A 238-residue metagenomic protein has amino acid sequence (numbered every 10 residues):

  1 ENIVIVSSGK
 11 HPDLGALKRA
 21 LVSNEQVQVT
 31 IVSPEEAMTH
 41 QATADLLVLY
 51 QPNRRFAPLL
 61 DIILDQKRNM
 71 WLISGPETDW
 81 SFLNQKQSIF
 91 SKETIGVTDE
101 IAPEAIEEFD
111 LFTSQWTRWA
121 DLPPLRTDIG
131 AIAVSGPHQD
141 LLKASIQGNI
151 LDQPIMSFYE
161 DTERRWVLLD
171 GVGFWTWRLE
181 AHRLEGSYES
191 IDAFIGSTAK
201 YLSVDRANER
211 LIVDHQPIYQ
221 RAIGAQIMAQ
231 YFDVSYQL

Functional and structural regions predicted by a protein language model:
V4-V6, V167: Conserved beta-strand elements of the Class I
S7-H11: Short, surface-exposed ligand-recognition loops at beta-strand->loop->(often short) alpha-helix junctions that present
P12-R206: Acidic, S/T/G-rich, low-cysteine, solvent-exposed domains in lumenal/extracellular/periplasmic regions of secretory
Q147-N149, V234-L238: Detector for glycine-centered tight turns/loop "hinges" at secondary-structure junctions
A207-D214: Proline-enriched interdomain boundary motifs that mark the N-terminal boundary and often initiate the first structured
D214-Q220: Short beta-strand segments of immunoglobulin-like
R221-Y236: Beta-strand-rich structural segments
